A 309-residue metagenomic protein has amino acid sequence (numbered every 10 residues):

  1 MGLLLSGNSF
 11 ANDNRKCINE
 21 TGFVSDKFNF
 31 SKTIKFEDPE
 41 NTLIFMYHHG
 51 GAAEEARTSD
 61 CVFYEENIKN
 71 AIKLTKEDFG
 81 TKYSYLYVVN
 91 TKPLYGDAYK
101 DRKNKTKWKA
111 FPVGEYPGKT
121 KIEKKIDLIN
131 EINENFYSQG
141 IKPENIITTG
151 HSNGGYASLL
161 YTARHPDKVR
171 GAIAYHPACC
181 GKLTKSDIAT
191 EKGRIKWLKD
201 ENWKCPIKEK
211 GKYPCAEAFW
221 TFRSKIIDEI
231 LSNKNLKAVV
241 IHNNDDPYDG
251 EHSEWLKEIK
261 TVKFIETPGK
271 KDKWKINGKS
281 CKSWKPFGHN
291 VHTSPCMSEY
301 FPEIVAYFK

Functional and structural regions predicted by a protein language model:
M1-L4: Bacterial N-terminal signal peptides
A11-L43, T190-G193, D200-W203: A domain-start/cap signature at the N-terminus of enzymes
F36-D78: Short, surface-exposed "cap/lid" segments of acyl-processing enzymes
K73-K103: Conserved alpha/beta-hydrolase
N104-Q139: Alpha/beta-hydrolase active-site loop
E144-G193: Primarily recognizes the serine-hydrolase "nucleophile elbow" in alpha/beta-hydrolase and SGNH/GDSL folds
C180-T267: The feature captures the conserved acid-bearing segment of alpha/beta-hydrolase catalytic domains
E258-K309: C-terminal catalytic histidine-bearing segment of alpha/beta-hydrolase fold enzymes
